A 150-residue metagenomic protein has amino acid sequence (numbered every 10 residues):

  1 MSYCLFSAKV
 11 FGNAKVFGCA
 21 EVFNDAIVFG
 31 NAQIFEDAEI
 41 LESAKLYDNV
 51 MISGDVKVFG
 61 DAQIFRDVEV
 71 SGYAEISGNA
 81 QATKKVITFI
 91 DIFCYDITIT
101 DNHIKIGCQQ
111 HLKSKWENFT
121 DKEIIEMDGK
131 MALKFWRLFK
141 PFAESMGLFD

Functional and structural regions predicted by a protein language model:
M1, F6-S7, D48, Y73 (+1 more regions): Intrinsic low-complexity/IDR segments
S2-T83: A detector of tandem-repeat and repeat-rich interaction/domain scaffolds
